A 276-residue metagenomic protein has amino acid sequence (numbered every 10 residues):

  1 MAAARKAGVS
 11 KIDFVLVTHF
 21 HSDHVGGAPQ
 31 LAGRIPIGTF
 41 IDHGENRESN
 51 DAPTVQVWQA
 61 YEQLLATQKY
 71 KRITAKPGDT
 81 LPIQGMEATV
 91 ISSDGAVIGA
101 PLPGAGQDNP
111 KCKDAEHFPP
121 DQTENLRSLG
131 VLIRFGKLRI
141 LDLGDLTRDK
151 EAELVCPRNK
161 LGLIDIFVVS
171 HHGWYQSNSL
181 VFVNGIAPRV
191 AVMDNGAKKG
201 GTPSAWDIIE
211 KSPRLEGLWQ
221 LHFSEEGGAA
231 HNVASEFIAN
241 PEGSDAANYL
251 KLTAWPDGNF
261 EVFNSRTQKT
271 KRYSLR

Functional and structural regions predicted by a protein language model:
M1-R276: Non-globular, low-confidence helical/coil segments that flank catalytic cores
